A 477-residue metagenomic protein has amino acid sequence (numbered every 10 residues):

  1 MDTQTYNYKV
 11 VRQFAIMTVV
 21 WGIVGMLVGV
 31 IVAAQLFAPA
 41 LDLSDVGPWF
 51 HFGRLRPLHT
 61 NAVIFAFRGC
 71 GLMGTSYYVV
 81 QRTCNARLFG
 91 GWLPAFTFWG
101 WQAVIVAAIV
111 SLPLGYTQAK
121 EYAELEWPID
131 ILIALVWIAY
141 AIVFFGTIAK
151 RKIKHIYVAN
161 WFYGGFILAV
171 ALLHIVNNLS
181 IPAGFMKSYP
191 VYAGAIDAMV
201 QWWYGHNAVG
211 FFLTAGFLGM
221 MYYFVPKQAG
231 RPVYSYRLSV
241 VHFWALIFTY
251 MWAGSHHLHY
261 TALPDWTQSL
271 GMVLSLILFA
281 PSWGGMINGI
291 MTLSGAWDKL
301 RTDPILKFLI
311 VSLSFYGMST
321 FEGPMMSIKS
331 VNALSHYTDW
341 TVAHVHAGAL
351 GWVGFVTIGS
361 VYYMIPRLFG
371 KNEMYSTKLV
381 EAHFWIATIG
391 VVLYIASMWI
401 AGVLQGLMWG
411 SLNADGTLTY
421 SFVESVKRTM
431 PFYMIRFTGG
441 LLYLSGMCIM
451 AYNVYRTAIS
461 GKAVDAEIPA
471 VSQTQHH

Functional and structural regions predicted by a protein language model:
M1-Q13: Cytosolic juxtamembrane amphipathic/interface segments immediately preceding and feeding into a transmembrane helix
R12-Y116, W127-I148, N160-F185, M199-Q228 (+6 more regions): Hydrophobic cores of alpha-helical transmembrane segments in multi-pass integral membrane proteins
Y116-Y122: Short, conserved phosphate-binding/catalytic loop or strand-edge motifs used in phosphoryl-/nucleotidyl-transfer
S188-A193: Surface-exposed loop and adjacent secondary-structure segments within mature catalytic domains
A262-L263: Helix-coil boundary and interhelical linker segments in multi-pass alpha-helical membrane proteins
N332-T341: Flexible, glycine/threonine-enriched loop-and-boundary segments that flank and lead into catalytic domains of large
K462-H477: Short, highly charged, low-complexity non-transmembrane loops/tails of multi-pass membrane proteins
